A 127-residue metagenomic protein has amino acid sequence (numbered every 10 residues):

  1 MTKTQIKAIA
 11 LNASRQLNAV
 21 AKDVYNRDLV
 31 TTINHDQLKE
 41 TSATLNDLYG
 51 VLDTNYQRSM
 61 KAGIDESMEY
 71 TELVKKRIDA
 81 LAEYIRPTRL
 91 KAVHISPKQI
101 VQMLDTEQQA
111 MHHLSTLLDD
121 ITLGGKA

Functional and structural regions predicted by a protein language model:
T2-A127: Long, low-complexity or tandemly repetitive, helically biased scaffold regions used for multimeric assembly/adhesion
